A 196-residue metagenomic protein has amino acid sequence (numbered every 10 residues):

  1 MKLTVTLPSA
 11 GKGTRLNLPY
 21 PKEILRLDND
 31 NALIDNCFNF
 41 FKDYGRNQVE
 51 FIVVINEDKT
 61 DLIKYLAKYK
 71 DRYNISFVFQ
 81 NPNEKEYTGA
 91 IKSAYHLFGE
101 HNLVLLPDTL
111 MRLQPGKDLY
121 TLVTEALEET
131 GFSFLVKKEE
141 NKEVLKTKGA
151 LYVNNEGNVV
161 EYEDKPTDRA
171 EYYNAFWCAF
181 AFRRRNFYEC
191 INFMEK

Functional and structural regions predicted by a protein language model:
M1-L62, I75, P82, G116-Y120: N-terminal glycine-rich phosphate-binding loop and ensuing alpha1 helix
P8, L106-P107, R183: A secondary-structure boundary/capping signal
N17-P19, V144-K146, Y173-N174: Short glycine/proline-enriched turns and hinge-like loops at secondary-structure junctions
L25, G149-Y152, F180: Conserved hydrophobic/aromatic positions in well-ordered beta-strands
N36, F40, S93, R185-E189: Alpha-helical scaffold segments in soluble metabolic enzymes
L62-I63, A67-N155: Conserved beta-loop-beta/alpha segment of the NTase-like Rossmann-fold superfamily that binds/positions NTPs
L103, K117-Y120, T124, N154-K196: Catalytic-core segments of class I nucleotidyltransferases/pyrophosphorylases that form NMP-activated intermediates
